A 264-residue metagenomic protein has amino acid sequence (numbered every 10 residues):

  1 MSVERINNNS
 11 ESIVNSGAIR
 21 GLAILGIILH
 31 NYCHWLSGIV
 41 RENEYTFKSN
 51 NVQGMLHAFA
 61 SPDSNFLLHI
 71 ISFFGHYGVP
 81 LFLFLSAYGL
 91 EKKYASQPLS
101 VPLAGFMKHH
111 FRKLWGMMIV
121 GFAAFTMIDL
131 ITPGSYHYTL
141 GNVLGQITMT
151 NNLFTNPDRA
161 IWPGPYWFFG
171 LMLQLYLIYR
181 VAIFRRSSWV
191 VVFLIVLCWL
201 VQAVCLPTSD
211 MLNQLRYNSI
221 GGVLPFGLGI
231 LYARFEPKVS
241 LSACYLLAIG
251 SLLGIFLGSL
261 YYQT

Functional and structural regions predicted by a protein language model:
M1-C198: Membrane-cytosol interface segments of multi-pass membrane proteins, especially ER/Golgi lipid-handling enzymes
V201-T264: Alpha-helical transmembrane segments and terminal signal-anchor/GPI-anchor hydrophobic tails, characterized by long
